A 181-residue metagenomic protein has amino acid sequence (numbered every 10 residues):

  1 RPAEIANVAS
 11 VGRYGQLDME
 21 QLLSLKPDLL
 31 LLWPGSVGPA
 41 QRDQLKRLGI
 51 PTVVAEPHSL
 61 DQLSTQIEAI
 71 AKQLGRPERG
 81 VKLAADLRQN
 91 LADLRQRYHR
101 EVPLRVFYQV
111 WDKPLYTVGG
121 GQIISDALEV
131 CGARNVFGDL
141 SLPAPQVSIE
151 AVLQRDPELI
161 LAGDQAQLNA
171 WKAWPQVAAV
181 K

Functional and structural regions predicted by a protein language model:
R1-E4, P114-G119, A162, N169: Short, solvent-exposed loop/turn elements at domain surfaces
R1-L25, L29-S36, Q41, V136 (+1 more regions): A short, structured surface patch at a secondary-structure boundary
A6-N7, L48-G49, C131, K181: Short, structured coil segments at secondary-structure junctions
N7-S10, S141-P143, A166, Q176-A179: Acidic/histidine-enriched, beta-strand-rich ligand/metal-binding domains
M19-K26, L48, V147-D156: Short helices/loops that flank or line small-molecule/ion binding pockets
D28-L29, W33, P39-Y116, F137-S141 (+1 more regions): Extracytoplasmic substrate-binding proteins
Q62-K72, V81, A85, L159-K181: Structured C-terminal subdomain patch of bacterial secreted/periplasmic proteins
G121-A144, D164: His/Asp/Glu-enriched short active-site or ligand-binding loop at hydrolase and phosphoryl-transfer sites
